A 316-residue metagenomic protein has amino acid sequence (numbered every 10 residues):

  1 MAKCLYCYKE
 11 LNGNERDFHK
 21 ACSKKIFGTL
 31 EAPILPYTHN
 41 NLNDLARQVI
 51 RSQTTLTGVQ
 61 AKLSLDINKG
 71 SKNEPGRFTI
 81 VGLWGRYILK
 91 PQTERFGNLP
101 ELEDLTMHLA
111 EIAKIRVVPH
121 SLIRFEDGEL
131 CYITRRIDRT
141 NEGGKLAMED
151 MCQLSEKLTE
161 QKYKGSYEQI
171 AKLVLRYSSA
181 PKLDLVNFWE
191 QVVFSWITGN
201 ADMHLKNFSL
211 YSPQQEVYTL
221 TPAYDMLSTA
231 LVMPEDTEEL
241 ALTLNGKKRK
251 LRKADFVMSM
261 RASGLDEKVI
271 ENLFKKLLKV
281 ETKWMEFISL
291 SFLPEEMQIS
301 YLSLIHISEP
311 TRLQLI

Functional and structural regions predicted by a protein language model:
M1-H39: TRNA-binding/sensing appendages of the translation machinery
L42-K162: Conserved ATP-binding subdomain of kinase catalytic cores across diverse folds
L65, A110, M151, D202 (+3 more regions): A residue-level signal for conserved active-site and pocket-lining positions in enzyme catalytic cores
E94-I112, S166-V232: Conserved kinase catalytic-core segment
E126-D127, C131-I197, L242-G246, M258 (+1 more regions): ATP-dependent phospho-/nucleotidyl transfer catalytic cores
W189, V193, K275, T282 (+4 more regions): C-terminal reverse transcriptase regions that engage the nucleic-acid substrate
L231-K276: C-terminal hydrophobic structural anchor segments that stabilize assembly/packing rather than catalytic chemistry
H306-I316: Single conserved hydrophobic/aromatic residue that forms the stacking wall/gate of nucleotide- or nucleobase-binding
